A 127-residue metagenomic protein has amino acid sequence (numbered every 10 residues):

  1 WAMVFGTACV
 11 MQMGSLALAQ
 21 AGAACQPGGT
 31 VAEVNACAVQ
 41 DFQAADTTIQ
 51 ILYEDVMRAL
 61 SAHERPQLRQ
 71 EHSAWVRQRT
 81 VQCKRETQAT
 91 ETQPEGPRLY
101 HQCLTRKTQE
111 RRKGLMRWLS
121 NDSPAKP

Functional and structural regions predicted by a protein language model:
A2-S15: Bacterial N-terminal signal peptides
L16-P127: N-terminal alpha-helical modules
